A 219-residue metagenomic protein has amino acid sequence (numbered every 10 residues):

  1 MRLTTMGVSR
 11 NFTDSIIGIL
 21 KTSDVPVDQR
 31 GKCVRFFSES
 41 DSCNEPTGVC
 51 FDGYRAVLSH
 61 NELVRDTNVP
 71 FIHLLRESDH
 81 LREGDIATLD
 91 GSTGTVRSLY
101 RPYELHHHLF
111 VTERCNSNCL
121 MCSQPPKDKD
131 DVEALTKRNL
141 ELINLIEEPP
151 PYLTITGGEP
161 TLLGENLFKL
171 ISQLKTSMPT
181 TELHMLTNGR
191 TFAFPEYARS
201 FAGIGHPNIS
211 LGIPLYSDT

Functional and structural regions predicted by a protein language model:
M1-L105: Flexible, acidic/Gly-rich N-terminal and inter-domain linker regions that tether and position cofactor-handling modules
E77-L81, S98-P102, T112, K175-T176 (+1 more regions): Short, charge-rich binding segments
G91-S92, L120, G164-E165: Short N-terminal helix/helix-N-cap motif within the alpha/beta-hydrolase-1
L99-T136: Canonical Radical SAM [4Fe-4S] cluster-binding loop centered on the CxxxCxxC motif and its immediate flanking residues
S123-L135, I146-L163, L167, L174-P195 (+1 more regions): Core AdoMet radical
R138-L140, A198: Leucine-rich repeat
E141-L145: An active-site-proximal structural segment forming one wall of the substrate-binding cleft that immediately precedes
